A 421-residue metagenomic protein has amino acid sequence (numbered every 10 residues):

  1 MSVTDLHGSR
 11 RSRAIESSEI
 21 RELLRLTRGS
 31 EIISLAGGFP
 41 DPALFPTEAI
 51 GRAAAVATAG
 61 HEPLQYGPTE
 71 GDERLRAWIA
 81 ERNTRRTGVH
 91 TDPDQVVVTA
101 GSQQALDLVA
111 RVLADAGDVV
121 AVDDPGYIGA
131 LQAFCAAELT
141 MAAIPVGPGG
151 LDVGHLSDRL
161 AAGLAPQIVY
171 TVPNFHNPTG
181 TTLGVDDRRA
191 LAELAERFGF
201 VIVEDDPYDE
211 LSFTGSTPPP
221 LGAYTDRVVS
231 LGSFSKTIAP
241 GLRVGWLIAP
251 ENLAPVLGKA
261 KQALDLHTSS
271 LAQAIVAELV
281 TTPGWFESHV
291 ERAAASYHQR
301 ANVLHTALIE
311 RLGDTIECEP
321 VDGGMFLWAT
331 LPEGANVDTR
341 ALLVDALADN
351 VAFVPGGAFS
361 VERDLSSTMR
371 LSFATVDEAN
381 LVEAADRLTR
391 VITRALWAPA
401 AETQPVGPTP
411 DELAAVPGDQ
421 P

Functional and structural regions predicted by a protein language model:
S2-V3, A348, E362-P421: PLP-dependent enzyme catalytic core of the Aspartate aminotransferase-like
R11-G101, L108, T282, A352 (+2 more regions): N-terminal small-domain helix-loop-helix segment of the aminotransferase-like
V112-I128, F134: Conserved PLP-anchoring active-site segment centered on the Schiff-base-forming lysine
L151-S212, P399: Active-site phosphate-binding strand-loop segment of PLP-dependent enzymes
A223-K259, T268-L271: Active-site PLP attachment segment
L257-Q262, T282-T306, N336: Structural signature of PLP-dependent enzymes
G258, A329-R370, E378-E383: Conserved C-terminal alpha-helix-loop-beta "cap" of PLP-dependent enzymes that closes/shapes the active-site mouth
A294-H305, E317-L331, L342: Conserved glycine-rich beta-strand-loop-beta hairpin in the small C-terminal domain of fold type I
